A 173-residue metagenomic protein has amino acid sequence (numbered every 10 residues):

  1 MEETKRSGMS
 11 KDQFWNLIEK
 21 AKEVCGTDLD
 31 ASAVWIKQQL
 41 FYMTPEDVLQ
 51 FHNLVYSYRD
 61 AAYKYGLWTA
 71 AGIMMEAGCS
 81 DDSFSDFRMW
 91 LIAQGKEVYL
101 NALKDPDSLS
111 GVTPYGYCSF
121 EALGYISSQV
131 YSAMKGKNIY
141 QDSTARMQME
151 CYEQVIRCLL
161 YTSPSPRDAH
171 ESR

Functional and structural regions predicted by a protein language model:
M1-P45: N-terminal leader/targeting peptides and immediately adjacent processing regions
S10-Q13, D28-S32, D47, F51 (+3 more regions): Residue-level detector of well-ordered alpha-helical segments, enriched for hydrophobic/aromatic packing positions
M43-E76: A glycine-rich, hydrophobic loop/mini-helix early in the fold
I73-L103, L109: Hydrophobic/aromatic-rich, well-ordered segments within soluble, folded domains that form packed cores
Y99-V130: An exposed acidic His-Trp-rich patch
G124-R146: Helix-rich interaction surfaces within compact, conserved domain-sized segments that mediate assembly or partner
Y161-P166: Conserved small/polar residues in nucleotide/adenosyl-binding loops
